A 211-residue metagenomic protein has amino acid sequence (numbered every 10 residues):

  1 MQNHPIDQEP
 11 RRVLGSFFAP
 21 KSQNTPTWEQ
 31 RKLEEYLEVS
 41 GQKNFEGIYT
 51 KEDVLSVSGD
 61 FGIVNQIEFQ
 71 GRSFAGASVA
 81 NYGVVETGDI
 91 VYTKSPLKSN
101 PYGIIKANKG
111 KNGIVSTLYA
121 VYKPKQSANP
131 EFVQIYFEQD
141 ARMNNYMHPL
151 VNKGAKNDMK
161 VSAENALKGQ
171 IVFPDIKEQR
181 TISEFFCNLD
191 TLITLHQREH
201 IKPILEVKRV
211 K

Functional and structural regions predicted by a protein language model:
M1-K211: Feature detects amphipathic, helix-rich regulatory segments
